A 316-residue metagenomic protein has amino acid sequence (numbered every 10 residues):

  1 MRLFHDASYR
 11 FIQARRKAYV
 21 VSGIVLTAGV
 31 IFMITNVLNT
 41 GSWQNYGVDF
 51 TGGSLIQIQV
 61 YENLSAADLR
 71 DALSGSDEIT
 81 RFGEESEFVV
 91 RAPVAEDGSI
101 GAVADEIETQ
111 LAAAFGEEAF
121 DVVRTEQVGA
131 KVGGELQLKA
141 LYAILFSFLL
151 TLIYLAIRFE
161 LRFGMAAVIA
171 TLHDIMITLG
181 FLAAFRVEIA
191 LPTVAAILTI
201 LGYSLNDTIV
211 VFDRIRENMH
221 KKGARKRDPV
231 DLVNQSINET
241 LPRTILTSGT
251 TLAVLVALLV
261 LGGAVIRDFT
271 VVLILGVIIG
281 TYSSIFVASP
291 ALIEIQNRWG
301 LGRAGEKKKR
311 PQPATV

Functional and structural regions predicted by a protein language model:
M1-V316: A structural signal for conserved, well-ordered secondary-structure elements that form binding/interaction cores
